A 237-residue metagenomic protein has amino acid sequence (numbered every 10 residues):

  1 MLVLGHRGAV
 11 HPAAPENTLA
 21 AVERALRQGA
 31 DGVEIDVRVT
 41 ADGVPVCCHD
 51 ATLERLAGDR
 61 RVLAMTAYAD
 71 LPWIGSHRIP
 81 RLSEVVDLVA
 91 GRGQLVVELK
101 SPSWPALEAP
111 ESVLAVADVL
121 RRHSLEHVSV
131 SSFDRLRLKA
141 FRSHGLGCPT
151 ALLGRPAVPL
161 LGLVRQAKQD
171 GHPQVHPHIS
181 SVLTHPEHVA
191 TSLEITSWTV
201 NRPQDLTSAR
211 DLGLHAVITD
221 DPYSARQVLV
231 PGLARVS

Functional and structural regions predicted by a protein language model:
M1-S237: Phosphate-group recognition and catalysis centered on beta-loop-alpha active-site segments
